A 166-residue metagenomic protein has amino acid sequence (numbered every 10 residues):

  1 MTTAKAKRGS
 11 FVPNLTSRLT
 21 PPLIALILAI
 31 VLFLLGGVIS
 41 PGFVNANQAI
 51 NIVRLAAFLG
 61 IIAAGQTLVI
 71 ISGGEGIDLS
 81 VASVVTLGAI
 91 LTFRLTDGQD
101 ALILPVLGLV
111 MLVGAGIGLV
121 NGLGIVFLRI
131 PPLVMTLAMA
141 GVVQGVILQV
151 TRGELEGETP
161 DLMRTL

Functional and structural regions predicted by a protein language model:
M1-A63, Q99-P105: Membrane-interfacial amphipathic/re-entrant helices at transmembrane-helix boundaries
T20-P22, L79-L87, L107, I130-A138: Cytoplasmic-side transmembrane-helix entry/capping segments in multi-pass membrane proteins
L28, L32, I117, N121 (+1 more regions): Alpha-helical transmembrane segments of multipass membrane proteins
F33, T86-I90, G114, G141: Residue-level recognition of pore/gate-forming positions within transmembrane alpha-helices of multi-pass
G36-G37, A46-G98, I125-L128: Single transmembrane alpha-helix segments in multi-pass membrane proteins
G37-N45, G98-A101, V126-I130, R152-P160: Transmembrane helix-loop junctions in multipass membrane proteins, especially transporters and channels
D100-A140: Alpha-helical transmembrane segments within multi-pass membrane transporters and channels
P132-L166: Transmembrane helix-bundle core of multi-pass membrane transporters and related energy-transducing complexes
